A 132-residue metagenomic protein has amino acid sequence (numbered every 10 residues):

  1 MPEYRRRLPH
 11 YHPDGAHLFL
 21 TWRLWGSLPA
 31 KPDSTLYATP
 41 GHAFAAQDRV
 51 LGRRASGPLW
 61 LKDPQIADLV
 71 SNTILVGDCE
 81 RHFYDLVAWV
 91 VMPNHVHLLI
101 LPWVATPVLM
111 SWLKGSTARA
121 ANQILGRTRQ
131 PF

Functional and structural regions predicted by a protein language model:
M1-F132: Short catalytic/metal-binding and nucleic-acid-binding patches
